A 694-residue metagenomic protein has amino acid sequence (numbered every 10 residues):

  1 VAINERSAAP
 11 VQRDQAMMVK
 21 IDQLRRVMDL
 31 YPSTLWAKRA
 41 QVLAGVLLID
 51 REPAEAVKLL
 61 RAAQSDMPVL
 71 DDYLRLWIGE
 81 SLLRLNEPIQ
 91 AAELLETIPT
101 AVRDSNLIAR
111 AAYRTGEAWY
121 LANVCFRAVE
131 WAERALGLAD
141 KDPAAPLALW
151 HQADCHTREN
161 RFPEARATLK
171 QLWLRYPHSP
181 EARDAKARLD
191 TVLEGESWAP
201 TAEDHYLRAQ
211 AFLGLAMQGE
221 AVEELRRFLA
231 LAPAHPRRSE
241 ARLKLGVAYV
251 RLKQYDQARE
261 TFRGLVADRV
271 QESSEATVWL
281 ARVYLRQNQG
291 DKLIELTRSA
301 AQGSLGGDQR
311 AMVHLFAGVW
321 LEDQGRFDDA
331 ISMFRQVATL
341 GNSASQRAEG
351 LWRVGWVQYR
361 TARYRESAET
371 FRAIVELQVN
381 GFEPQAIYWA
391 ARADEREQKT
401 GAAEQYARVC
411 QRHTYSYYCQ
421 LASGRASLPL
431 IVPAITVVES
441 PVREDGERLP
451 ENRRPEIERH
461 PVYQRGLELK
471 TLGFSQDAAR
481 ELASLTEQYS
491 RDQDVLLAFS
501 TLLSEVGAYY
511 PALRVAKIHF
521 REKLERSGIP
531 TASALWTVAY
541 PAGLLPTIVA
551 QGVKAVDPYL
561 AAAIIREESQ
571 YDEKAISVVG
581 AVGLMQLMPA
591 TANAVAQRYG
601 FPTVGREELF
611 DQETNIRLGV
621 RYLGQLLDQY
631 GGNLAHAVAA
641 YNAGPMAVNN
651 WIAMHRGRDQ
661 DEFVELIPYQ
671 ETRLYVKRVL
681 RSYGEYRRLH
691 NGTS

Functional and structural regions predicted by a protein language model:
V1-V579, M585, Q597-R598, G624 (+1 more regions): Acidic, polar-rich low-complexity tracts and alpha-helical solenoid repeat scaffolds
Q405-H413, L503, L584, G632 (+1 more regions): Catalytic and substrate-binding regions of cell-wall glycan-acting enzymes that process beta-1,4-linked
V556-A563, Y630-V638: Acidic/histidine metal-binding catalytic segments
M585-L587, I616: Short glycine- and hydrophobic/aromatic-rich loop-to-beta-strand nucleating segment in the catalytic cores
A594: Active-site substrate-binding loop specific to GH73 endo-beta-N-acetylglucosaminidase modules in bacterial autolysins
V604-T614: A short, structured beta-strand-centered segment in the mid-to-C-terminal lobe of catalytic cores from group-transfer
G619: Histidine- and acidic-residue-rich, metal-dependent catalytic cores
